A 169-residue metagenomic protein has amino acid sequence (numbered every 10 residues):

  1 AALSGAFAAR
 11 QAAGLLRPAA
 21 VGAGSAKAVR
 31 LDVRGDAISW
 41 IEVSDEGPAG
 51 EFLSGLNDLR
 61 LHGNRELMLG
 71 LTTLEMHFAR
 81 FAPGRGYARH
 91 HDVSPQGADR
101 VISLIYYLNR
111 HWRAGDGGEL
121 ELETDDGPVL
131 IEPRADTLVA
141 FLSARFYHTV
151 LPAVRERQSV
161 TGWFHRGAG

Functional and structural regions predicted by a protein language model:
A1-S103, Y107-L138, A144-G169: Fe(II)/2-oxoglutarate oxygenase catalytic core
